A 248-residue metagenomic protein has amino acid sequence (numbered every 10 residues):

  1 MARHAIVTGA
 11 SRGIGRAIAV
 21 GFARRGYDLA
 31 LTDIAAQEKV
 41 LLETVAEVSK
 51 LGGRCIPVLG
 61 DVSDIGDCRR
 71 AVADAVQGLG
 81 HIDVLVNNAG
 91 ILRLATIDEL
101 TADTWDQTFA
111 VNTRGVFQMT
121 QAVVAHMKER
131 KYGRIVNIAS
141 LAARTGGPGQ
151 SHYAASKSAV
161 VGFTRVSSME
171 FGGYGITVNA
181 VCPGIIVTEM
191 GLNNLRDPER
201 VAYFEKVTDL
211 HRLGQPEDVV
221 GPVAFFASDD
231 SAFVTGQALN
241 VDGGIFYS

Functional and structural regions predicted by a protein language model:
A2-A30: Canonical Rossmann dinucleotide-binding motif of NAD(H)/NADP(H)-dependent dehydrogenases/reductases, specifically
T96-I97, T104-F109, R200, F204: Substrate-binding pocket helix/loop in short-chain dehydrogenase/reductase
A102, G173, A180-P183, A202-D230 (+2 more regions): C-terminal helical subdomain
T120, S156, T164: Active-site helix of classical SDR
A125, M169-E170, A232: Alpha-helical segment proximal to the catalytic Tyr-Lys
S140: Residue(s) in the substrate-gating loop at a strand-loop-helix junction that position the organic substrate next
T145-P148, A224, T235-S248: Short C-terminal tail/terminal secondary-structure segment of NAD(P)H-dependent dehydrogenase/reductase domains
